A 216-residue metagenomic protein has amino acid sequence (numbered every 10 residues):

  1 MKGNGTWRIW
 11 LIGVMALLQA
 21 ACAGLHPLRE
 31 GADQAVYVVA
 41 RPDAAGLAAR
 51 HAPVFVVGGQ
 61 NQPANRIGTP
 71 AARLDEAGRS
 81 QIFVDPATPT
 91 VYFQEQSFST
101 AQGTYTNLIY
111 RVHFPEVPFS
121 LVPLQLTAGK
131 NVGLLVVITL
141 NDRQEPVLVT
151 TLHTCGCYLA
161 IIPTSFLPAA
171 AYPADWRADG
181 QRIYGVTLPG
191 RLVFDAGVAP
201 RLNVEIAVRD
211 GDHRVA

Functional and structural regions predicted by a protein language model:
K2-L11: Bacterial N-terminal signal peptides that target proteins for export
N4, L124-L126, V193: Intrinsically disordered, low-complexity segments enriched in polar/charged residues with Gly/Pro, especially when
A20-A21: C-terminal motif of bacterial Sec signal peptides marking the signal peptidase cleavage site
L25-Y105: Solvent-exposed N-terminal domain segments of exported/luminal and surface proteins
L28, K130-V132, R143-A216: Domain-length functional cores that host ligand/cofactor binding and catalytic or interaction surfaces in mature
Q62-N65, P118, T154, R214: Residues in flexible loops and secondary-structure boundaries
A71-V149: Short N-terminal edge-element motif at the start of the domain
